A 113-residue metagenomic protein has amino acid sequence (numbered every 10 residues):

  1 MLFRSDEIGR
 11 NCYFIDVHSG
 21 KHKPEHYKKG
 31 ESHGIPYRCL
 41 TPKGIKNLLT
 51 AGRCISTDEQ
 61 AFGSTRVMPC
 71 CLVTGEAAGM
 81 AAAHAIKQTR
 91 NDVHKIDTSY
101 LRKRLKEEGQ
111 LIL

Functional and structural regions predicted by a protein language model:
M1-L113: Flavin (FAD/FMN)-binding glycine-rich loop and adjacent Rossmann-like elements that form
